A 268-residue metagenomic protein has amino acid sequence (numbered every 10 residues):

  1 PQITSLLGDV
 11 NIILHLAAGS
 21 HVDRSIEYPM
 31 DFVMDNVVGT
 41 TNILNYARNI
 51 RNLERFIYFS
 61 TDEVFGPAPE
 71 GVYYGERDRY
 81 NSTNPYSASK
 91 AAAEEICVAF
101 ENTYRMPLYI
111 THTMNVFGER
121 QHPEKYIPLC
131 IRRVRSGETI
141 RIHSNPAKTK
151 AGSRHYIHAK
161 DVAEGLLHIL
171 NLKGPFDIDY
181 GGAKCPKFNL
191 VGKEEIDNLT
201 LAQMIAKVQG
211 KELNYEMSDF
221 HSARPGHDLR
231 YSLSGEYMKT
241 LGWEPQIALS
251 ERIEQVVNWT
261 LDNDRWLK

Functional and structural regions predicted by a protein language model:
P1-I12: Conserved Rossmann-fold cofactor-binding substructure of NAD(P)-dependent oxidoreductases
H15, T41-N84: Conserved Rossmann-fold NAD(P)-dependent oxidoreductase catalytic core, especially the SDR/UDP-sugar
F32-V33, F56: A hydrophobic alpha-helix adjacent to the NAD(P)-binding/active-site core of NAD(P)-dependent oxidoreductases, strongly
F65-G66, N84-P85, Y109-P128: Flexible, glycine-rich beta-alpha linker
P67-E70, N81-Y109, V134-S136: Active-site Tyr-X1-5-Lys
V134-K268: C-terminal substrate-binding subdomain of Rossmann-fold SDR/epimerase-dehydratase oxidoreductases
